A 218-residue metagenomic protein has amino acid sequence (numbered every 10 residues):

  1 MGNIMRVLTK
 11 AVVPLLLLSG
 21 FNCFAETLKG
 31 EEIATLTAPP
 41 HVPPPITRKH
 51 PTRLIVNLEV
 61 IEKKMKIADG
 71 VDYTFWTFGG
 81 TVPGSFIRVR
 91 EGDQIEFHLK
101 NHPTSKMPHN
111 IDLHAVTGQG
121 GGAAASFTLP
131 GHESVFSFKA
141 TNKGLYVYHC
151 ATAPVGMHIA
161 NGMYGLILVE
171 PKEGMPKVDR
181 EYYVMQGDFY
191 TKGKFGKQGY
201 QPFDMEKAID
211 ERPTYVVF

Functional and structural regions predicted by a protein language model:
M1-V7: N-terminal secretory signal peptides that target proteins for export/translocation
A11-G20: Bacterial N-terminal signal peptides
A25-G120, A125, P130-V135, V169 (+2 more regions): N-terminal, post-signal-peptide metal-ligating segments of extracellular/periplasmic oxidoreductases, dominated by
E59-I61, A151, E170, M185-F189: Structured loops at beta-to-helix junctions and adjacent beta-edge loops in soluble globular domains
K100-H102, A151-V155: Beta-strand-rich extracellular modules
S137-K139: Aromatic- and charge-enriched surface segment that lines or borders ligand/interaction sites
T141, V147, G174-P176, R180-R212: Conserved, well-structured core segments that form or line functional sites
I159-V178: Extended, polar beta-sheet/loop recognition surfaces of beta-rich domains that mediate binding to diverse ligands
